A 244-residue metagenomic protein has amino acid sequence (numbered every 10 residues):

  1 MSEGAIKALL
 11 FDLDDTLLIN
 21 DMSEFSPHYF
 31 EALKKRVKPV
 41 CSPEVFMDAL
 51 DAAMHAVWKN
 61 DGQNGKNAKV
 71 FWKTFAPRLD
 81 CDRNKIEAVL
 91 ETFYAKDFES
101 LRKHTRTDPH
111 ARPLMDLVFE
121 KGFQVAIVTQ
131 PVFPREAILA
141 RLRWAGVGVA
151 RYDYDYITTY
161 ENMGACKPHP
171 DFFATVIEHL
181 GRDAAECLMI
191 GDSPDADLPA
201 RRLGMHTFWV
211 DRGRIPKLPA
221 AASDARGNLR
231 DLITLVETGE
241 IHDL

Functional and structural regions predicted by a protein language model:
M1-L9, R112, D116-L117, V132-F133 (+1 more regions): Asp-based, Mg2+/Mn2+-dependent phosphohydrolase catalytic module
S2-A49: Active-site neighborhood of HAD-like aspartate-dependent phosphohydrolases
L17-D21, L101-R102, A165-C166: A generic structural signal for short coil/turn motifs at secondary-structure boundaries
L17-I19, A56-K59, T129-F133, N162-M163: Short histidine/acidic/glycine/proline-rich micro-motifs that form metal- and phosphate-coordinating active-site loops
D21-P27, N60, N64, R135-A137 (+1 more regions): Short, flexible/disordered intra-domain loops and linkers
P27-P39, K66-D82, W144: Helix-loop "lid/cap" segments that line or gate small-molecule binding pockets
D48, A52-A95: A metal-dependent, Asp-based hydrolase signature
G65-K69, K85-A88, A95-I127, P170: Short, acidic loop-to-helix structural element flanking the phosphoryl-transfer center in phosphate-processing enzymes
